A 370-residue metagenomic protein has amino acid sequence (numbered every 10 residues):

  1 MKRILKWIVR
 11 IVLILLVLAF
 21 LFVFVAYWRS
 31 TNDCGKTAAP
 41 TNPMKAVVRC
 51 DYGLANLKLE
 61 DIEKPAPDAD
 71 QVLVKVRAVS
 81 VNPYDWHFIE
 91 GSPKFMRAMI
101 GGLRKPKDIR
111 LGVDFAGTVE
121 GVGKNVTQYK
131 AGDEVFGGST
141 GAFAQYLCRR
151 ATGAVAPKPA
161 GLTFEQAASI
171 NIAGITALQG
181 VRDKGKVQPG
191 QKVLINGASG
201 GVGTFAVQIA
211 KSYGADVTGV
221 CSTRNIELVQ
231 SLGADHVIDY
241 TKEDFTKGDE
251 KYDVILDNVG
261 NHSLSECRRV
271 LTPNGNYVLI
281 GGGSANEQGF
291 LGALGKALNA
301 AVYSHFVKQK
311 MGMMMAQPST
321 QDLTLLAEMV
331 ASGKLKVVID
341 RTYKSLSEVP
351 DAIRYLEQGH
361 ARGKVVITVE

Functional and structural regions predicted by a protein language model:
M1-L18: N-terminal Sec-pathway targeting helices
K6, E328, K334-T342, P350-E370: C-terminal capping/lid region of NAD(P)-dependent oxidoreductase domains
P65-S80, K94-G141: Glycine-rich beta-strand-centered segment in the early N-terminal region that forms part of a ligand/cofactor-binding
S139-T152: A structural motif shared across PLP-dependent enzymes of the aminotransferase-like
A168-D239: Mid-domain Rossmann-like dinucleotide-binding core that forms the NAD(H)/NADP(H) cofactor-binding site
T246-V254: A short acidic, Gly/Pro-enriched loop at the edge of an enzyme's catalytic core that lines a small-molecule cofactor
H262-L335, V369-E370: Glycine-rich phosphate-binding loop and adjacent beta-alpha segment of Rossmann(oid) nucleotide-cofactor-binding
